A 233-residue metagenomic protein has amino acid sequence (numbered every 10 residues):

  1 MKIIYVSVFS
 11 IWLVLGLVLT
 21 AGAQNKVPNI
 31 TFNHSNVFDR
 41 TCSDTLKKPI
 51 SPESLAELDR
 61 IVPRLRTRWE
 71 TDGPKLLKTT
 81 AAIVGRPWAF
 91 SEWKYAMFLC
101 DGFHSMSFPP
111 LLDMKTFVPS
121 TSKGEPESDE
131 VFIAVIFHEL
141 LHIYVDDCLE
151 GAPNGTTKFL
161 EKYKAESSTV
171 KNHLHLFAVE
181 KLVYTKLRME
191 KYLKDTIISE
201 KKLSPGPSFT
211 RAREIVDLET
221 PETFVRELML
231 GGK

Functional and structural regions predicted by a protein language model:
S7-V18: Bacterial N-terminal signal peptides
A21-A23: Boundary at the C-terminal end of the N-terminal hydrophobic targeting segment
P28, H34-R66: Acidic/histidine-rich, surface-exposed loop or edge segments in extracytoplasmic proteins
P52-P110, V170, T185-L187: Auxiliary, metal-adjacent structural segments of Zn-dependent hydrolase domains
I61-E70, S122-P126, F159-S167: Second-shell loop/turn segments in exported
K94-A134, D146: Active-site scaffold of zinc-dependent metalloenzymes
C148-L149, T156-S204: Post-HExxH zinc-binding segment in Zn-dependent metallohydrolases
L193-K233: Pan-zinc metallopeptidase signature
